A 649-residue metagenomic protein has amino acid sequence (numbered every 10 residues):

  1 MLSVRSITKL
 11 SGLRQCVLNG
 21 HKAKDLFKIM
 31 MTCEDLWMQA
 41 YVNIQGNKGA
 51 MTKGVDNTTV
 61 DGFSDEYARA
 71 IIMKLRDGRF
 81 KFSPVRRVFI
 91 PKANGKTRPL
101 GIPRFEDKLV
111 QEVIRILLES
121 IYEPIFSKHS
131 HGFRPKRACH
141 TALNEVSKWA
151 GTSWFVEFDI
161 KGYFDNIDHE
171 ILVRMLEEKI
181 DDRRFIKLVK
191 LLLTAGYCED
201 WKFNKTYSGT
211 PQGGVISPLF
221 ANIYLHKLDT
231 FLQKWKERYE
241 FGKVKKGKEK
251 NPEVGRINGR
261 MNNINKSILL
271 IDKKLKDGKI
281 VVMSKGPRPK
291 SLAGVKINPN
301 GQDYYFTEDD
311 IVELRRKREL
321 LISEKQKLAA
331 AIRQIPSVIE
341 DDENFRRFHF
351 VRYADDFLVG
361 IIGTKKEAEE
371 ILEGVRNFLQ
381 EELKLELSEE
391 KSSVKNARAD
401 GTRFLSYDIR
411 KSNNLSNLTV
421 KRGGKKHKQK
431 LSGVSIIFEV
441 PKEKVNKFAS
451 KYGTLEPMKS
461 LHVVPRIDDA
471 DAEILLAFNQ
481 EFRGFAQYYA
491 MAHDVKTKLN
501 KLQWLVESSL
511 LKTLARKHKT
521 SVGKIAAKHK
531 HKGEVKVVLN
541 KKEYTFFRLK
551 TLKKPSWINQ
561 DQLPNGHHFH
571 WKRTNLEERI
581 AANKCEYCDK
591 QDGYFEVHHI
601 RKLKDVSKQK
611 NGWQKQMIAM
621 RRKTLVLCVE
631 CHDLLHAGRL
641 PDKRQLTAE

Functional and structural regions predicted by a protein language model:
M1-E649: Non-catalytic terminal/accessory segments
